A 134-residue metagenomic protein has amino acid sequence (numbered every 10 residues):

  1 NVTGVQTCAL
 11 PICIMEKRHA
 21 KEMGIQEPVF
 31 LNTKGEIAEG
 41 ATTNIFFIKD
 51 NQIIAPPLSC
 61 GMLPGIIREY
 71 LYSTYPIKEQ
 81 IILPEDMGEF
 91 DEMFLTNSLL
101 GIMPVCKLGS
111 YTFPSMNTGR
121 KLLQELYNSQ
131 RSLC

Functional and structural regions predicted by a protein language model:
N1-C8: Single conserved hydrophobic/aromatic residue that forms the stacking wall/gate of nucleotide- or nucleobase-binding
C8, E27, N44-I45: Acidic Asp/Glu-based divalent-cation binding sites
A9-I12, L63: Short, well-structured alpha-helical patches and their helix-loop capping segments that border functional surfaces
P11-F30: Short, basic/aromatic recognition patches
I37, T42-C134: Conserved catalytic-core subdomain
